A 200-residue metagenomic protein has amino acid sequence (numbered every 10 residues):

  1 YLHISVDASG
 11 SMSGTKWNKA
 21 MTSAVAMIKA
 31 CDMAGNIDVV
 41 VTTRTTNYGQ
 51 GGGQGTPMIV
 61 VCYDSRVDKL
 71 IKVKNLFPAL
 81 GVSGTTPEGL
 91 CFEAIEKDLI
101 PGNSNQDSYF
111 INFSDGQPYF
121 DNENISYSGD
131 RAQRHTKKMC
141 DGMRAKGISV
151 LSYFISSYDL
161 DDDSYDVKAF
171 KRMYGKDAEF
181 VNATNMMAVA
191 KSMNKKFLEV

Functional and structural regions predicted by a protein language model:
Y1-V200: Acidic, glycine-rich A-domain
